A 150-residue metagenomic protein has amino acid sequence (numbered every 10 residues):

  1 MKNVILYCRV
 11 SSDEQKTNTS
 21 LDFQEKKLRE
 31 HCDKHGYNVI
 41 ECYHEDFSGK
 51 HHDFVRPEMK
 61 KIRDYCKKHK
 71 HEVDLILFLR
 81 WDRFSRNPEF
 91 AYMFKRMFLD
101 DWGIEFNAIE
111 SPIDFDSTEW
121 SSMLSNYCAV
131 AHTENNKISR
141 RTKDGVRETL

Functional and structural regions predicted by a protein language model:
M1-E148: Short, structured surface patches at the beginning of a domain
